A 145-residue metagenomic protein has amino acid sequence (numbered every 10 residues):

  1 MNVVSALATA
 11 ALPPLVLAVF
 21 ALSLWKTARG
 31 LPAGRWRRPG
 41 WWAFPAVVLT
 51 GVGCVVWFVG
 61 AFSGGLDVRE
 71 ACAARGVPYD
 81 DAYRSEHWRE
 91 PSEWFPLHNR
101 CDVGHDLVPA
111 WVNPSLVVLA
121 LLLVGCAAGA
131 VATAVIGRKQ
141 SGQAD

Functional and structural regions predicted by a protein language model:
M1-T27: Transmembrane alpha-helical insertion/packing segments
V3, G34-W41, L107-P114: Juxtamembrane loop-transmembrane helix junctions in multi-pass integral membrane proteins, especially the extracellular
V16-L17, V117-A128: Hydrophobic alpha-helical transmembrane segments
V19-W42, A128-D145: Cytoplasmic membrane-interface segments at the C-terminal ends of transmembrane helices
W36-C54: Transmembrane alpha-helical segments of multi-pass membrane proteins
W41, G53-R84: Membrane-helix exit/juxtamembrane interface segments
C72-D106: Long, glycine/tryptophan/cysteine-rich extracytoplasmic
P96-L122: Individual transmembrane alpha-helix segments
